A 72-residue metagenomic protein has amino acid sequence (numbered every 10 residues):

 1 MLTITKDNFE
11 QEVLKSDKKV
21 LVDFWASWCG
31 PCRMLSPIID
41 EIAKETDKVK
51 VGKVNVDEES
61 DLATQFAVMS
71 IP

Functional and structural regions predicted by a protein language model:
L2-V20, S60: A short beta-strand-turn-helix
T3-T5, F24, S36-D61: Thiol-based oxidoreductase modules, predominantly thioredoxin-like and allied folds used for disulfide exchange
V13, S36, F66: Short, flexible helix/strand-to-coil boundary loops that buttress conserved ligand/catalytic motifs in alpha/beta
K18, F24-W28, S70: Short pre-active-site segment immediately N-terminal to redox-active cysteine/selenocysteine motifs in thiol-based
G30-R33: Cys/His/Pro-rich metal-binding microdomains
A63-I71: Thiol/disulfide oxidoreductase modules built on the thioredoxin-like
